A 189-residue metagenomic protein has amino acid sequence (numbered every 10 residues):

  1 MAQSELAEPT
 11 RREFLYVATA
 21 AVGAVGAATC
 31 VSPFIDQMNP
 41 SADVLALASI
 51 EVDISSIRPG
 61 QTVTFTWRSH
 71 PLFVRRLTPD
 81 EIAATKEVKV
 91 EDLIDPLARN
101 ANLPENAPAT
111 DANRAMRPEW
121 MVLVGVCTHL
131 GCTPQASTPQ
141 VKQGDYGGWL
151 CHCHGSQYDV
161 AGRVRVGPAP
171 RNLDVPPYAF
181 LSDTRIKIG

Functional and structural regions predicted by a protein language model:
A2-V22: N-terminal secretory signal peptides and thylakoid transit peptides that target proteins across membranes
V22, G26-T29: Residue-level signal for the membrane-embedded core of alpha-helical transmembrane segments, especially mid-helix
C30-I50: Aromatic-capped interface at the extracytoplasmic side of an N-terminal signal-anchor transmembrane helix
A48-P59: Membrane-cytosol interface motif
I54, W67, R75-R76, V124 (+1 more regions): Pocket-edge structural micro-motifs
P59-Q61, D174: Residue-level marker for the onset of beta-strands and adjacent loop->beta junctions in well-ordered domains
T62-P108: Extracytoplasmic/periplasmic/luminal assembly and interaction segments in envelope/secretory/respiratory proteins
E91-G189: Rieske [2Fe-2S] iron-sulfur-binding domain
